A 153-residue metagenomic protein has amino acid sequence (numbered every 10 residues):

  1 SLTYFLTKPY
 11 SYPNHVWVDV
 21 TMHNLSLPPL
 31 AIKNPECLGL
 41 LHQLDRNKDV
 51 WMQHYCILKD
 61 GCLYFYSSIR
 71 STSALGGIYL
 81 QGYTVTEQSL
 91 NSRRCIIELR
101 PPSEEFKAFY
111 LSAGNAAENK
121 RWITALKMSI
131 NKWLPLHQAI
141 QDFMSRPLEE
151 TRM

Functional and structural regions predicted by a protein language model:
S1, F5-K33, C37-L38, H42-N47 (+3 more regions): Polybasic, Ser/Thr-rich intrinsically disordered tails and inter-domain linkers that flank pleckstrin homology
S1-Y4, V20, C56, C62 (+2 more regions): Intrinsically disordered, Pro/Ser/Thr-rich cytosolic linker and juxtamembrane tail regions that serve as
H15, V20-H23, K59, S73 (+4 more regions): Short amphipathic alpha-helical segments embedded in low-complexity Lys/Glu-rich regions
I32-I78, W122: Polybasic phosphoinositide-binding surfaces of eukaryotic membrane-targeting domains
K48-Q53, V85-D142: Canonical pleckstrin homology
L63, Y79-S89: Phosphoinositide-dependent membrane-docking surfaces
Y64, T86, S145-M153: Short amphipathic alpha-helical patches
